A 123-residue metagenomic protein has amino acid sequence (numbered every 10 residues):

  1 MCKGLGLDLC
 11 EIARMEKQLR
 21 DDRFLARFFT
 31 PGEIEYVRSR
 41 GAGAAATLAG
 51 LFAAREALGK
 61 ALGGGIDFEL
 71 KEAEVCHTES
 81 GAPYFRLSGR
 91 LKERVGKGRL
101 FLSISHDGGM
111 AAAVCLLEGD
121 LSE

Functional and structural regions predicted by a protein language model:
M1-E123: Core catalytic alpha/beta fold that binds nucleotide/phospho-ligands
